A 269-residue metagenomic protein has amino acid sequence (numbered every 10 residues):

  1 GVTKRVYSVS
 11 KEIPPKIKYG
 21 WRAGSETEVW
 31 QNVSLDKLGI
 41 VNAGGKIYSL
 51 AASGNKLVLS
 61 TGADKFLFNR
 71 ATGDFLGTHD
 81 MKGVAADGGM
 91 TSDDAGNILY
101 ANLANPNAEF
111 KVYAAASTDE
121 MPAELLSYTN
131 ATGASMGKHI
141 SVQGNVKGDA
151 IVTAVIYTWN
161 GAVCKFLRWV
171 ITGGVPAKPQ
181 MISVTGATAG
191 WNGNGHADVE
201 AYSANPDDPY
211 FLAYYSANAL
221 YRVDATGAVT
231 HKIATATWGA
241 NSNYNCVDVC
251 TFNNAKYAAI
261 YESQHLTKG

Functional and structural regions predicted by a protein language model:
V2-I17: Extracellular fibronectin type III
K18-K37, F75-G83, D119-T132, P176-T188 (+1 more regions): Beta-propeller fold detector
S34-A63: Beta-strand-rich domains and repeat architectures in extracellular enzymes and scaffolds, especially beta-propellers
A43-L50, G83-A95, N130-K147, G186-A204 (+1 more regions): Repeated scaffold domains used in trafficking and secretory/extracellular systems, primarily beta-propellers
K56-S60, N97-Y100, I151-Y157, D208-A213 (+2 more regions): Conserved beta-propeller blade signature
D64-N69, P106-A114, T153, W159-V170 (+2 more regions): Structural motif
A114-A162: Asp-box/WD-like beta-propeller blade repeats and closely related beta-sheet repeat scaffolds
S242-G269: Loop/turn-rich, solvent-exposed surfaces of beta-rich toroidal or solenoidal domains
